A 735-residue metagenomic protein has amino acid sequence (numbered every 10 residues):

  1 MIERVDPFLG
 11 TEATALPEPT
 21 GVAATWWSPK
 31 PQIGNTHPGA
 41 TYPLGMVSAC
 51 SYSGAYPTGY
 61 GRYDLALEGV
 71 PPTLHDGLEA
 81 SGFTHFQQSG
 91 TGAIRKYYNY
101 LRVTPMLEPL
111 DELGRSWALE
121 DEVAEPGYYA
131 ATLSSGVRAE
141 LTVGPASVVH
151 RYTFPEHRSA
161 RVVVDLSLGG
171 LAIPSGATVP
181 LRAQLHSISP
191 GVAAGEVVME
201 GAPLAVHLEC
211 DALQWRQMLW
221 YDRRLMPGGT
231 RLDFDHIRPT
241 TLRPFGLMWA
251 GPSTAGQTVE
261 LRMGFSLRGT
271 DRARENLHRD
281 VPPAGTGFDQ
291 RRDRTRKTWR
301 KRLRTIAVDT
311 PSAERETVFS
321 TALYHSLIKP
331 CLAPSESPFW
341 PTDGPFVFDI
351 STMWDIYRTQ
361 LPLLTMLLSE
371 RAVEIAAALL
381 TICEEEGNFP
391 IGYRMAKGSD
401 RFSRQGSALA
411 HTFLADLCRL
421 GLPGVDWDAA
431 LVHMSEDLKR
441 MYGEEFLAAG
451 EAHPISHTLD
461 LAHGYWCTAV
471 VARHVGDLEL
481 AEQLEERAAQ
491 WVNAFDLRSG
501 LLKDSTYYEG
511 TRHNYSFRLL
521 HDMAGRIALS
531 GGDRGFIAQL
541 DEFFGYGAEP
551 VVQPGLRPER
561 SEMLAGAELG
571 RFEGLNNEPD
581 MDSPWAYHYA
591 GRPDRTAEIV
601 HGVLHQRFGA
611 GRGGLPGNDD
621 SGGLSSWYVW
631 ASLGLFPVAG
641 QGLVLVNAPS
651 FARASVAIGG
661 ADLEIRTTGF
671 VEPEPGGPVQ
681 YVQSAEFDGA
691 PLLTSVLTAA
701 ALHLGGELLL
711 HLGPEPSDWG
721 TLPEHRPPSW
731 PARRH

Functional and structural regions predicted by a protein language model:
M1-L361, T365-L459, A472-N493, S499-H513 (+9 more regions): Accessory carbohydrate-recognition regions in carbohydrate-active enzymes
D460-G464: Hydrophobic, small-residue-rich alpha-helical packing segments that form membrane-like cores
